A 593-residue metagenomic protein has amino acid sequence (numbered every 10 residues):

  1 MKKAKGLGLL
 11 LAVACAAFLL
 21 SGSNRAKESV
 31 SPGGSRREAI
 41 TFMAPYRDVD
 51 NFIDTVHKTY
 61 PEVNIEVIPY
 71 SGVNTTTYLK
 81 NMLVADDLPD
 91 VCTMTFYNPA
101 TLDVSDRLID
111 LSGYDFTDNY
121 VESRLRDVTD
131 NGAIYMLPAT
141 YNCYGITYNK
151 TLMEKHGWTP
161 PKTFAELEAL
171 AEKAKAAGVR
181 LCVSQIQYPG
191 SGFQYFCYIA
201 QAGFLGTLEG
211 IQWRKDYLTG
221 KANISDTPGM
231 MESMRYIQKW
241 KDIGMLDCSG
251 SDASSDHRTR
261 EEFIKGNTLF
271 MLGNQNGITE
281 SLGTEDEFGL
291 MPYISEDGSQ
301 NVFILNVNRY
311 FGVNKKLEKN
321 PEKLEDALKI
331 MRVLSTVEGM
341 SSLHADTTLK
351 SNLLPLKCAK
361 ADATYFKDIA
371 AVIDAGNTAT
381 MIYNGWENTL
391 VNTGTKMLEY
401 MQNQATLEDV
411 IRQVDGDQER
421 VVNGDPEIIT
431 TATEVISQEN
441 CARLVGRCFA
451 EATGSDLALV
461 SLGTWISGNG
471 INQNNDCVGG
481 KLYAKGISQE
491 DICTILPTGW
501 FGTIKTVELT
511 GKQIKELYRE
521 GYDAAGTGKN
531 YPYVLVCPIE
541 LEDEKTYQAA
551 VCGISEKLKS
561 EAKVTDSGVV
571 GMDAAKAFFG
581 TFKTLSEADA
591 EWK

Functional and structural regions predicted by a protein language model:
K2-A100, F116, P160, S299 (+2 more regions): Conserved N-terminal structural module of periplasmic/extracytoplasmic solute-binding proteins
V49, L305, T347-L353, F366-Q418: C-terminal capping/gating helix-and-loop segments adjacent to ligand/active sites or protein-protein/ligand interfaces
D90, T117-L152, R180-L181, E296-I304 (+1 more regions): A structural signal for short loop-to-beta-strand junctions that line the ligand-binding cleft of periplasmic/secreted
T95-G145, T159, Y195-C197, G289-P292: Hinge/lid segment of periplasmic solute-binding proteins
L108, N276-E280, Y293, R309-E387: Mature extracytoplasmic/periplasmic domains
Y135-L137, Y144, E168-A222: Extracytoplasmic/periplasmic solute-binding protein
L218-S251: Glycine-centered hinge/linker elements that transmit conformational signals in sensory and ligand-binding systems
D425-K593: Catalytic centers of hydrolytic enzymes
